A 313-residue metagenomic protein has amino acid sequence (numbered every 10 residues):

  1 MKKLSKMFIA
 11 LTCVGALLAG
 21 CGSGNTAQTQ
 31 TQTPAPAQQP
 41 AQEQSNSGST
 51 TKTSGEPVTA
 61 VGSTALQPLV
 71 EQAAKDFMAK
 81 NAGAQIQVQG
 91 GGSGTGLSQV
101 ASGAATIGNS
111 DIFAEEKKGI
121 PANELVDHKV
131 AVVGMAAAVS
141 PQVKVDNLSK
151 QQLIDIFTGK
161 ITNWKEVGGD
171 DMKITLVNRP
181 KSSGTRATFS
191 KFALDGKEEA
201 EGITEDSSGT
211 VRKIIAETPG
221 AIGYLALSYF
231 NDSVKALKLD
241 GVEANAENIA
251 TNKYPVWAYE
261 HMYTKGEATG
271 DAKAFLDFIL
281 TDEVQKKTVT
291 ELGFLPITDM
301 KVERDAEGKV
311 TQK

Functional and structural regions predicted by a protein language model:
M1-L11: Bacterial N-terminal signal peptides that target proteins for export
L4, G22-A101, T106-K313: Exported/periplasmic ABC-transporter solute-binding proteins
L17-G20: C-terminal motif of bacterial Sec signal peptides marking the signal peptidase cleavage site
